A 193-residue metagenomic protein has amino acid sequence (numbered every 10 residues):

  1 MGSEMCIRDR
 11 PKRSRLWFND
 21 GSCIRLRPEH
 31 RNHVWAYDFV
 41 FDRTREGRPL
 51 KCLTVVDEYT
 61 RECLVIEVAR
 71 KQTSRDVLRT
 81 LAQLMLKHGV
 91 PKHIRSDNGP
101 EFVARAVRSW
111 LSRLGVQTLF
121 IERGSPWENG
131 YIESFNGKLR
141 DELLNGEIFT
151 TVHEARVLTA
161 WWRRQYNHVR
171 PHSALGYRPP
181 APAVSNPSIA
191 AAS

Functional and structural regions predicted by a protein language model:
M1-I7: Short, small-residue-biased leader/transition segments that mark boundaries at the very start of proteins
R8-V40: Charge-mixed, compositionally biased segments that are often intrinsically disordered regulatory tracts
P11-L16, H93-N98, R113-Y131, E147-V152: RNase H-like polynucleotidyl transferase catalytic core
V34-L64, R70: An active-site-proximal beta-strand-loop segment
D38, V55, R61, L81 (+8 more regions): Mobile genetic element proteins and their domesticated derivatives, centered on retroelements and DNA transposons
R48, I66-H88, P100-V103: Active-site beta-loop-alpha junctions of metal-dependent nucleic acid enzymes, especially the RNase H-like/DDE
L114-V116, G137-S193: C-terminal domain-tail junction helix/linker
